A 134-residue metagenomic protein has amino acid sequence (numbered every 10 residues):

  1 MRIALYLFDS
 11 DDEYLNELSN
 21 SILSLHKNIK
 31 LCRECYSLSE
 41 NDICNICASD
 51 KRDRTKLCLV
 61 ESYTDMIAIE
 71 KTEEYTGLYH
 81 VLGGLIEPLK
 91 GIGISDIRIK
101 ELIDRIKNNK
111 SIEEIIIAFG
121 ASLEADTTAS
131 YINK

Functional and structural regions predicted by a protein language model:
M1-C58, S62-M66: Cys/His-rich Zn2+-binding cysteine-cluster or related metal-binding knuckle/ribbon modules and their
R2-L5, N16, N20, K30-R33 (+3 more regions): Solvent-exposed alpha-helical segments within well-ordered globular domains of core cellular machineries
L5-Y6, L38, L78-G83, Y131: Broad hydrophobic/π-residue packing in well-ordered secondary structure
L15, G91-I92, A125: Alpha-helix N-cap/helix-start motif
N41-D42, E113, T127, I132-K134: Unusually extended, aromatic-enriched hydrophobic runs near protein termini
S49-F119: Extended interfacial segments that mediate partner engagement and assembly in macromolecular machines
F119-A129: Acidic, metal-coordinating catalytic cores used for nucleic-acid/nucleotide bond scission and strand-transfer chemistry
